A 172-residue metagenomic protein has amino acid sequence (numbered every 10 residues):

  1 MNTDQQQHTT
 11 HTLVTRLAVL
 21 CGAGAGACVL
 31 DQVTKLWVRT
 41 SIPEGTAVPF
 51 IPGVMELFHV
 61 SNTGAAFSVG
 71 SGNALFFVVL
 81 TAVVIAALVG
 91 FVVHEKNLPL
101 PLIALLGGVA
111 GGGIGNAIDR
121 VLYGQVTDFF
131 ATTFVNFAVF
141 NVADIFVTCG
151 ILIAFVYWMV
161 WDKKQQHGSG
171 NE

Functional and structural regions predicted by a protein language model:
M1-E172: Alpha-helical transmembrane bundles and membrane-interface segments of multipass inner-membrane proteins
